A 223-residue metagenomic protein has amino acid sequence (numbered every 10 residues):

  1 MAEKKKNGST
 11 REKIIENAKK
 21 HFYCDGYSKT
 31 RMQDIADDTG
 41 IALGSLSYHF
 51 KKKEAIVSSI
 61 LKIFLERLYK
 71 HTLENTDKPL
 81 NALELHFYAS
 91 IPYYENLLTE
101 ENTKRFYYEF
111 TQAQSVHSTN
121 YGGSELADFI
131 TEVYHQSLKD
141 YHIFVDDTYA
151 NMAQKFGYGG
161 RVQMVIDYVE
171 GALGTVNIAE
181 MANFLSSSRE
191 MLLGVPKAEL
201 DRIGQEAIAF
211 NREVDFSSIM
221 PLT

Functional and structural regions predicted by a protein language model:
E3, T10, I14-N17, A153: N-terminal positioning helix adjacent to the helix-turn-helix/winged-helix DNA-binding module
K13, N17, H21-A55, S59: Helix-turn-helix
G40, I60-F64, A153-Q154, Y158-R161: Preference for well-ordered, secondary-structure-rich cores of eukaryotic proteins
S59, K70-T103: Hydrophobic alpha-helical connector segments
T72-T76, K104, F110-T111, D167-A172: Secondary-structure edge/capping motif, primarily at the C-terminal ends of alpha-helices and the immediately following
A89-S118, I130-H135: Amphipathic alpha-helical segments used for helix-helix packing
Q112-I143, T148-I166, E180: Amphipathic alpha-helical packing segments from all-alpha helical-bundle domains
E132-K139, E170-T223: C-terminal peripheral helix-coil segments that are non-catalytic and often amphipathic
